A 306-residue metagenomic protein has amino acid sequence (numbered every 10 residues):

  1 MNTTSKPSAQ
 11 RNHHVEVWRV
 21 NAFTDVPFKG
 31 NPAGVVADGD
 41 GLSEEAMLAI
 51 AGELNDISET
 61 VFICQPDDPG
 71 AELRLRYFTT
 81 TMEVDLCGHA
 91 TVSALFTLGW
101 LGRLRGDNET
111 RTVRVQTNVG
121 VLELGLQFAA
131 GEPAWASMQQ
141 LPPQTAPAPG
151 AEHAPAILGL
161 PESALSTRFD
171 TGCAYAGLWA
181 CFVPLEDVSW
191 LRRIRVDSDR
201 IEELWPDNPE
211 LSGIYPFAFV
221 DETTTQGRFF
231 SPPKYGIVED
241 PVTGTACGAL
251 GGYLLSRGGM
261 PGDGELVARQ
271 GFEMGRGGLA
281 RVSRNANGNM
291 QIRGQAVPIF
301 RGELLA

Functional and structural regions predicted by a protein language model:
N2-L86, V92-A306: Active-site proximal loop and beta-alpha junction motif in alpha/beta enzyme cores
